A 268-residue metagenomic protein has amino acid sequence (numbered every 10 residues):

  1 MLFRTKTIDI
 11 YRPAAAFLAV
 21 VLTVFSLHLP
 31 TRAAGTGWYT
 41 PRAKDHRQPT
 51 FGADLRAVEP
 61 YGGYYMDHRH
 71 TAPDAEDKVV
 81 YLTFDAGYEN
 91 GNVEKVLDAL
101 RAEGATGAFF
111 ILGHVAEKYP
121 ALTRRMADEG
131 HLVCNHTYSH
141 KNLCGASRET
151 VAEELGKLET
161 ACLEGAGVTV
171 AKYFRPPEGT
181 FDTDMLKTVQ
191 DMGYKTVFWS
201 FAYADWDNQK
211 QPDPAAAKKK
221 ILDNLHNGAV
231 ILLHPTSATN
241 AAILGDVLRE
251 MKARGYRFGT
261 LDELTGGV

Functional and structural regions predicted by a protein language model:
L2-T83, Y88-A102, A216, V247-E250 (+1 more regions): N-terminal pre-catalytic segment of deacetylase/amide-hydrolase enzymes
D77-V80, N90-N92, L97, R101-L232 (+1 more regions): Metal-dependent polysaccharide deacetylase catalytic core of the NodB/CE4 family, i.e., the active-site-bearing domain
L225-D262: Catalytic grooves of carbohydrate-active enzymes
